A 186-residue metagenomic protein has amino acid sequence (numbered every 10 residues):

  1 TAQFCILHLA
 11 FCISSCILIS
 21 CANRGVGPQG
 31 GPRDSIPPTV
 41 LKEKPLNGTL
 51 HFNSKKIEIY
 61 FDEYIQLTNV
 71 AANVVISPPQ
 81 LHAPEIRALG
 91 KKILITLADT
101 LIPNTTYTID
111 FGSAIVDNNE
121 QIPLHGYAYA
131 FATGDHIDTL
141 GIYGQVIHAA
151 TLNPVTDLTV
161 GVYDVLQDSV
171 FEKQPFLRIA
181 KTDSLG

Functional and structural regions predicted by a protein language model:
T1-L18: Short, basic, low-complexity termini and linkers enriched in Ser/Thr/Gly/Pro that act as targeting/leader peptides
C21-L185: Acidic, low-complexity Ser/Thr/Gly/Pro-rich repeat segments typical of extracellular/periplasmic and surface-exposed
